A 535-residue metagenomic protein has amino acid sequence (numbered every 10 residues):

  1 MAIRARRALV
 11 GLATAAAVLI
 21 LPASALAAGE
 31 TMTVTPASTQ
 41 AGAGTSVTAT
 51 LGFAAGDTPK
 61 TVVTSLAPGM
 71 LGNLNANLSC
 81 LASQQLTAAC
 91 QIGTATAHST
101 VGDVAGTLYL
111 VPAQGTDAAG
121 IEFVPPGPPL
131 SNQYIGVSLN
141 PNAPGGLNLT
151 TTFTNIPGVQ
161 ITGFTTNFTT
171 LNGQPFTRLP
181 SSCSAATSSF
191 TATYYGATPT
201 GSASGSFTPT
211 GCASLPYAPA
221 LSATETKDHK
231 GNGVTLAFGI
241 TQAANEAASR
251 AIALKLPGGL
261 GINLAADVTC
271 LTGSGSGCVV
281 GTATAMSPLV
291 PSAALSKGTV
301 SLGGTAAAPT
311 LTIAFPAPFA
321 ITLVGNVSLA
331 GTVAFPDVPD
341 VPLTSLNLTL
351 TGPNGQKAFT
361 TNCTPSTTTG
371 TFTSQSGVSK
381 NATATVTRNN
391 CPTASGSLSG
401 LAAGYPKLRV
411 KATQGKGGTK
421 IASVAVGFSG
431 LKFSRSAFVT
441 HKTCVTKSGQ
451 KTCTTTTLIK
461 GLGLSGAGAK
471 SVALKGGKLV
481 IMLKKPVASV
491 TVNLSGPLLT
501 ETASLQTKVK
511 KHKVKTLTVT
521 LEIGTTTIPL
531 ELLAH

Functional and structural regions predicted by a protein language model:
M1-A13: Bacterial N-terminal signal peptides that target proteins for export
G11-P22: Bacterial N-terminal signal peptides
L26-H535: Ser/Thr/Pro/Gly-rich, low-complexity intrinsically disordered stalk/linker tracts of secreted and surface-exposed
